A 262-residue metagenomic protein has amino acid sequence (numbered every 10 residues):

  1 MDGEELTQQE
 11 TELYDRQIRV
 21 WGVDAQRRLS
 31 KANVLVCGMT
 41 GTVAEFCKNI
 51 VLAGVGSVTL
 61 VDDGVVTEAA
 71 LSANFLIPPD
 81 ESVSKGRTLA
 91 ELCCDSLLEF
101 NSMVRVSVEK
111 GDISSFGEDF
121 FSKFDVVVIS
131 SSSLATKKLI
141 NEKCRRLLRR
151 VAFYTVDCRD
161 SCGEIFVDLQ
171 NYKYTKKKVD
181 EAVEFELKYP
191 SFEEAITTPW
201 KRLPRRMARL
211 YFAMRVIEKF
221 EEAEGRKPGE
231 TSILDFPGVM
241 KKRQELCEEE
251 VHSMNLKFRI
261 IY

Functional and structural regions predicted by a protein language model:
M1-Y262: Adenine nucleotide-associated cytosolic modules
